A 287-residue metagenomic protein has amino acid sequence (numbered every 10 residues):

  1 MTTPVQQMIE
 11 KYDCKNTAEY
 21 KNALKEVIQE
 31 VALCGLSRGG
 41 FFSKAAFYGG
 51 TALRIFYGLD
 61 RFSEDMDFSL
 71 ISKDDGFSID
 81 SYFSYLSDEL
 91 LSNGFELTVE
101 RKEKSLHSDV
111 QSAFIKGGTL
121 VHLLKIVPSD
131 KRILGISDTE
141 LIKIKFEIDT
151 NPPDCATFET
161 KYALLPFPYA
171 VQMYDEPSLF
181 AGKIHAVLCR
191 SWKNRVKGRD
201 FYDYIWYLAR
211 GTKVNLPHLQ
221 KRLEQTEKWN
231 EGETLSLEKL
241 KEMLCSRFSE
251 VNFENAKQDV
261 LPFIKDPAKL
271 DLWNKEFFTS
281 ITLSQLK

Functional and structural regions predicted by a protein language model:
M1-A45, F56, I71-K287: Structured mid-to-C-terminal alpha-helical surface segments
Y48-T51: Glycine-rich beta-strand-to-loop/alpha-helix junction loops that act as flexible
L53-R54, F68: Active-site micro-motifs of SAM-dependent methyltransferase domains
R54-S63: Short glycine-biased active-site loop of nucleotidyltransferases that positions the nucleotide triphosphate and helps
F62, M66-L70: Catalytic palm active-site di-aspartate
